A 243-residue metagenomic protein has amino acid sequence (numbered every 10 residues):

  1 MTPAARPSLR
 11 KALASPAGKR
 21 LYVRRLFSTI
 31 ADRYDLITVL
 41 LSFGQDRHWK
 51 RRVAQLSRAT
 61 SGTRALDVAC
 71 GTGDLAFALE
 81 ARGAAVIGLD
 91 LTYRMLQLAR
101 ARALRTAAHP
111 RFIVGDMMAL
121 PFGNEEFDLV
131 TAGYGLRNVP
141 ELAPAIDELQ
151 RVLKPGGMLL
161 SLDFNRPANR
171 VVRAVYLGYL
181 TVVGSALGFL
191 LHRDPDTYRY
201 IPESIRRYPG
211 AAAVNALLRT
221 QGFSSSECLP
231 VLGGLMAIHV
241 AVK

Functional and structural regions predicted by a protein language model:
M1-R25: N-terminal auxiliary segments of SAM/dcSAM-dependent transferases
R33, S42-T63: Conserved alpha-helix/loop element of class I SAM-dependent methyltransferases that forms part of the SAM/SAH-binding
Y34, V130-T131: Hydrophobic beta-strand segment of the Class I
R64-A119: Class I SAM-dependent methyltransferase SAM/SAH-binding core
M118-L129: A short acidic, Gly/Pro-enriched loop at the edge of an enzyme's catalytic core that lines a small-molecule cofactor
A143-M158: A short glycine-rich, Lys/Arg-flanked "PGG" loop and its adjoining helix->strand segment in the class I
L162-L217, Q221, E227: C-terminal alpha-helical "lid/dimerization" subdomain adjacent to the S-adenosyl-L-methionine
S224, P230-K243: Core SAM-dependent methyltransferase catalytic element
